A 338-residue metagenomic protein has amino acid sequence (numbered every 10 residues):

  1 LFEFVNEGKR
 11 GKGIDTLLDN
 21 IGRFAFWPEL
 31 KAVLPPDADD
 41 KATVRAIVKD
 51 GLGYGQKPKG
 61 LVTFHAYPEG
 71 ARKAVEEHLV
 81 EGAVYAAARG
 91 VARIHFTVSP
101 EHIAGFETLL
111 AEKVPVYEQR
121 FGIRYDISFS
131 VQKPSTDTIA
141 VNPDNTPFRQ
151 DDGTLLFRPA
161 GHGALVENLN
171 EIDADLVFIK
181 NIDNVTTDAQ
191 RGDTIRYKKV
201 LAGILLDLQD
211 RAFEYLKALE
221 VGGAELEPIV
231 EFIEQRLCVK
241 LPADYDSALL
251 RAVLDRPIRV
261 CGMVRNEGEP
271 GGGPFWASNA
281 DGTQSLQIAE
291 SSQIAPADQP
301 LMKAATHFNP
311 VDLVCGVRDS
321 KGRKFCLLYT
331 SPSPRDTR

Functional and structural regions predicted by a protein language model:
L1-E267, D281-Q287, Q293: Domain-scale recognition of functional cores that engage charged ligands
A140, A189-R191, P300-L301, R323-L327: Short conserved micro-motifs at the rims of enzyme active sites and ligand-binding pockets
A252-V253, K303, L328: Prokaryote-biased recognition of long, low-complexity C-terminal linker/tail segments that are poorly structured
R265-N266, V317-D319: Short, charged beta-turn/beta-strand-edge "cap" motif at the junction between a beta-strand and an adjacent loop
G272-F275: Short aromatic-glycine-enriched beta-strand elements
A277, F308-V317, C326-L327: Domain-scale activation on soluble regions of proteins
P300-L301, A305-F308: C-terminal structured domains
Y329-R338: Single conserved hydrophobic/aromatic residue that forms the stacking wall/gate of nucleotide- or nucleobase-binding
